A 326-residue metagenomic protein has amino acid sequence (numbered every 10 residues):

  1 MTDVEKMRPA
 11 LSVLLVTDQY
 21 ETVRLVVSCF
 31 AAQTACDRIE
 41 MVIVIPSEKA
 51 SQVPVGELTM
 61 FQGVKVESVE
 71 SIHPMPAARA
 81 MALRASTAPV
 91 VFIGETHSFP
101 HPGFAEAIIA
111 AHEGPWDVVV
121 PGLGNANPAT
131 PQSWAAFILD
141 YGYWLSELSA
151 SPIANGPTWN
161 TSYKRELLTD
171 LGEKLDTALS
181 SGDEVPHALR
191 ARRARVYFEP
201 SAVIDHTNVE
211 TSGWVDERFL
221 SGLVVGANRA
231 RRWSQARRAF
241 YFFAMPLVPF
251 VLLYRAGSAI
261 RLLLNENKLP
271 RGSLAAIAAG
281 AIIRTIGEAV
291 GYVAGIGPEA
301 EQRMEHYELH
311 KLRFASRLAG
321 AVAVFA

Functional and structural regions predicted by a protein language model:
L11-T22, Q33: A conserved hydrophobic helix/loop-capping motif in glycosyltransferases and polysaccharide synthases
S28-R38: Short, acidic, metal-binding catalytic loop of nucleotide-sugar glycosyltransferases
V69-S86: Glycine-rich, basic loop-to-helix element that forms the pyrophosphate-binding segment of sugar-nucleotide handling
V91: Short aromatic/hydrophobic "clamp" motif used to bind/position activated sugar donors
G103-Q132: Conserved donor NDP-sugar-binding/catalytic core segment of glycosyltransferases
W144-S162, A178-S180: A recurrent flexible, glycine/aromatic-enriched loop bordering the glycosyltransferase active site that acts as
T161, L167-L171, T177-A202, N208-E210: A short, conserved alpha-helix in the catalytic core of glycosyltransferases
D205-G280: Active-site-adjacent helix/loop segment of glycosyltransferases that harbors family-specific signature motifs
